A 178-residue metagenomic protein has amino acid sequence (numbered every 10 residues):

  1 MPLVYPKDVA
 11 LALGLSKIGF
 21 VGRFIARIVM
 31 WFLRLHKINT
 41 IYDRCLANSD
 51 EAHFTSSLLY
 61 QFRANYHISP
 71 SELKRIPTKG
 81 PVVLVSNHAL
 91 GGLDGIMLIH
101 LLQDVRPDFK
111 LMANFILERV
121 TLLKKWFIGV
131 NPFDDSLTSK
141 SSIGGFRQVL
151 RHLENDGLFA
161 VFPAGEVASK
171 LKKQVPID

Functional and structural regions predicted by a protein language model:
M1-V85, G95-M97, D104-R106, K124-K125: Membrane-anchoring hydrophobic helices of lipid-metabolizing enzymes
E51, A64-D178: Soluble catalytic domains of membrane acyltransferases
